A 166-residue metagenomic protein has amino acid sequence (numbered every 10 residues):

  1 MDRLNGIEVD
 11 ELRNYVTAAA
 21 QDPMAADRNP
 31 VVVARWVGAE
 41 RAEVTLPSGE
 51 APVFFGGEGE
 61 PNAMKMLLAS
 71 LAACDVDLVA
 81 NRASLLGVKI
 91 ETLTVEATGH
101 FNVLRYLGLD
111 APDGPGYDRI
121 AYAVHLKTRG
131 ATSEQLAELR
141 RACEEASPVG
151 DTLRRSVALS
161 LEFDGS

Functional and structural regions predicted by a protein language model:
M1-A69, N81-S166: Extended beta-strand/beta-hairpin segments
S70-D77: Alpha-helical metal-binding/catalytic segments enriched in His/Glu/Asp
